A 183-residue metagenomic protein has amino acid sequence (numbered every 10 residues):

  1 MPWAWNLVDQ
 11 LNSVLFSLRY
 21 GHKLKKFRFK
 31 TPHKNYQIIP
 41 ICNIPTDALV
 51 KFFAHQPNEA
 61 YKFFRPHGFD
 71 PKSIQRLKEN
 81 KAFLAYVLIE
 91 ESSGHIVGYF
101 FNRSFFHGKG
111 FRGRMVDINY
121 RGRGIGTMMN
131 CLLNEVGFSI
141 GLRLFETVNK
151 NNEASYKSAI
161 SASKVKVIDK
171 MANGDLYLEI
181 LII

Functional and structural regions predicted by a protein language model:
N35-K51: A short beta-loop-alpha structural element at the N-terminal edge of CoA-dependent acyl/N-acetyltransferase catalytic
E59-K109: Acetyl-CoA-dependent GNAT
R103-R112, R121, N173: A conserved beta-turn-beta hairpin within the catalytic core of GNAT-like acetyltransferases that forms part
G113-R123, N149: A short, internal acetyl-CoA/4′-phosphopantetheine-binding micro-motif in the GNAT/acyltransferase core
G122-G137, K157, S161: Conserved acetyl-CoA-binding loop-helix of GNAT-fold acetyltransferases
G137-N149: Conserved GNAT acetyl-CoA-binding A-motif
K150-D169: Conserved active-site alpha-helix within GNAT-family acetyltransferase domains
K170-I183: C-terminal "cap" of GNAT-fold acetyltransferases
